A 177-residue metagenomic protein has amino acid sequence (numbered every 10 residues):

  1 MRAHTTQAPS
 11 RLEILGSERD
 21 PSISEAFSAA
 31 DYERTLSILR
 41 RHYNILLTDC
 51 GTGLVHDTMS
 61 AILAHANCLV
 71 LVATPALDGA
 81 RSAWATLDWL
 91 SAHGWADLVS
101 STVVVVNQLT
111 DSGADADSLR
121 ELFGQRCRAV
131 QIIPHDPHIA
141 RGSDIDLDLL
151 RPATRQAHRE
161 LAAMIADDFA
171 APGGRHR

Functional and structural regions predicted by a protein language model:
M1-I14: Phosphate-binding loop that captures ATP/GTP phosphates
I14-S28, Y32-M59: Switch II (G3) loop of P-loop NTPases
R19-S22, T52, L77, L109-S112 (+1 more regions): Conserved nucleotide-binding/hydrolysis micro-motifs of P-loop NTPases
R40-Y43, H56-L77: Inter-motif core of Ras-like GTPase G domains
I45, C68, A129-Q131: Well-ordered beta-strand positions
A92-L98, L122-R126: Arginine/glycine-rich "motif VI" loop of SF2 helicases in the C-terminal RecA-like domain
Q108-L150: Beta-strand-loop-alpha "switch" segments that mediate conformational coupling across diverse proteins
G142-R177: NTP-binding/hydrolysis catalytic cores, primarily Walker-type P-loop NTPases
